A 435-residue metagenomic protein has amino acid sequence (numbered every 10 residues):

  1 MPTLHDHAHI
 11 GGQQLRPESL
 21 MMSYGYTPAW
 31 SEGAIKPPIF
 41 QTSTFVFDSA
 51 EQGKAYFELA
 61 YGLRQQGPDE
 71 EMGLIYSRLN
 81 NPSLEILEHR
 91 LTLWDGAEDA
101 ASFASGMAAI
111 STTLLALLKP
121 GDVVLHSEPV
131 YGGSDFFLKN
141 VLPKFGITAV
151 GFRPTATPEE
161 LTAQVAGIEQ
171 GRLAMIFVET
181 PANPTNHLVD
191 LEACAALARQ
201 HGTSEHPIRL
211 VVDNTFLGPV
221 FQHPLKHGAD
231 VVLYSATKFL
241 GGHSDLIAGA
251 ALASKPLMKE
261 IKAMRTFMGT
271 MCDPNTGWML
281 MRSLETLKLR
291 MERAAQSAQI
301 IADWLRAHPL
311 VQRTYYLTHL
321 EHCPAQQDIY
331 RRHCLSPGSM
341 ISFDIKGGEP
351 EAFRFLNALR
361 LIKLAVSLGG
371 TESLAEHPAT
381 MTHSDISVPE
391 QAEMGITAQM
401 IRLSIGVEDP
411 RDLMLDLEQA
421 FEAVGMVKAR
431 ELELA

Functional and structural regions predicted by a protein language model:
M1-G67, A429-A435: N-terminal glycine-rich, Lys/His-bearing helix-loop that initiates the first secondary-structure elements of many
P2-L4, E98, K139, T148 (+6 more regions): PLP-dependent enzyme catalytic core of the Aspartate aminotransferase-like
T3-G12, S23-W30, D99-L310, Y315 (+1 more regions): Conserved PLP-enzyme active-site core in the AAT-like
Y24-Y26, Q41-F45, R78, I345 (+2 more regions): Pocket-edge structural micro-motifs
S31, D48, G53-K54, L59-M72 (+4 more regions): Active-site C-terminal subdomain of aminotransferase-like
I39, T44, S49-A108, G133-N140: Conserved N-terminal alpha-helix of the aminotransferase class I/II PLP-enzyme fold
L115-A116, N140, Q326-C334, E390-G395: Short, flexible, solvent-exposed loop/turn segments with mixed acidic/basic and small polar residues
